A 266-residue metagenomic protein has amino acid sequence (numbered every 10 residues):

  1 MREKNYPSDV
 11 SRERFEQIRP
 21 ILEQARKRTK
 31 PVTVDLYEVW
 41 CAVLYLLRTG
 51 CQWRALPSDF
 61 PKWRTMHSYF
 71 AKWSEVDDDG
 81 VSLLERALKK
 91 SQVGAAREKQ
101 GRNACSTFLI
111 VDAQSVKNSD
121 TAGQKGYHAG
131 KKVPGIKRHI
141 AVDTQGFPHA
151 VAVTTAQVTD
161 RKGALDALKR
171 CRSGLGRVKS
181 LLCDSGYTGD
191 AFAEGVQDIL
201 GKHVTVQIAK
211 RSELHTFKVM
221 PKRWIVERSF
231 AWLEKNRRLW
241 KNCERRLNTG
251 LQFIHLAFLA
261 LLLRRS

Functional and structural regions predicted by a protein language model:
M1-S266: Short alpha-helical elements
